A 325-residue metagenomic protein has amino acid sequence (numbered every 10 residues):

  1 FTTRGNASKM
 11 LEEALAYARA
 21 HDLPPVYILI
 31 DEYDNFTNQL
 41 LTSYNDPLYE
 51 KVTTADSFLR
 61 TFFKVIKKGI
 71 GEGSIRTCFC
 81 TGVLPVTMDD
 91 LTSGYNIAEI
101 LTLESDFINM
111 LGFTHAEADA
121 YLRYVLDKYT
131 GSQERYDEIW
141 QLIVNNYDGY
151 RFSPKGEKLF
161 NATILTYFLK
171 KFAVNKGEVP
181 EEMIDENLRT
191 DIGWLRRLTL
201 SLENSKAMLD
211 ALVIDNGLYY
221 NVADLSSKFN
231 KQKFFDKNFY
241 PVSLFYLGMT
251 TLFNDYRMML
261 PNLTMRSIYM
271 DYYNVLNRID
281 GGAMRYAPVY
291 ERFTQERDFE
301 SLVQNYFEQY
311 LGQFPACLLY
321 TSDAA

Functional and structural regions predicted by a protein language model:
F1-A316: Phosphate-binding site recognition
Y320-A325: Conserved small/polar residues in nucleotide/adenosyl-binding loops
